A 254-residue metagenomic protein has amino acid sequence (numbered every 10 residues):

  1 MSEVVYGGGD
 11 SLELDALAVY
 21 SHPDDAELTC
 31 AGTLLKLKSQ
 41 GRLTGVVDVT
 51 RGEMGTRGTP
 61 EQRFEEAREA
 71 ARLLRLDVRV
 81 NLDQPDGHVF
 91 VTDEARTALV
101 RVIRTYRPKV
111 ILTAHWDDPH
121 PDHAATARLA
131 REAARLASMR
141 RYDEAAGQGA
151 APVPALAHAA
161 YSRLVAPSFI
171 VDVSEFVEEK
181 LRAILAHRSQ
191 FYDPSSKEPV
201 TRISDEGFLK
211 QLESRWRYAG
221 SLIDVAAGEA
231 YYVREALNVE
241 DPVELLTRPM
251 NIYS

Functional and structural regions predicted by a protein language model:
M1-L17, F90-S254: Metal-dependent de-N-acetylase/amidase catalytic core
M1-Y106, E244-P249: Active-site rim/loop-helix segments in enzyme catalytic domains that contact anionic ligands
